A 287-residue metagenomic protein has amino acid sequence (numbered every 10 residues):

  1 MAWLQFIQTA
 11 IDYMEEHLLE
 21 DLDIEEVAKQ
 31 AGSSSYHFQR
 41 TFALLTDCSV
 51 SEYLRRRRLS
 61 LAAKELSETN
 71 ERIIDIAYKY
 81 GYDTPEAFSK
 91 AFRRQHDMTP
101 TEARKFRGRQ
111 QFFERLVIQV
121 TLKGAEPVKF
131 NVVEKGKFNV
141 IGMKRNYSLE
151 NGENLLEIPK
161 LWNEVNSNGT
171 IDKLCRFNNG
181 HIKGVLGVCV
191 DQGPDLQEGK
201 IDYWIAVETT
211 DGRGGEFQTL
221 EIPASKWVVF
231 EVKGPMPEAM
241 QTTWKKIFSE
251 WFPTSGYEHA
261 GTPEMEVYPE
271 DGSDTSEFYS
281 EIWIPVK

Functional and structural regions predicted by a protein language model:
M1-W3, V128: Absolute protein N-terminus
L4-Q8, R56-S60: Short alpha-helical elements of helix-turn-helix
Q5-S49, E68-D83: DNA-binding recognition helix and immediately preceding turn/loop of helix-turn-helix/winged-helix domains
R40-L44, C48, S60, K64-S67 (+3 more regions): A solvent-exposed interaction/effector surface
